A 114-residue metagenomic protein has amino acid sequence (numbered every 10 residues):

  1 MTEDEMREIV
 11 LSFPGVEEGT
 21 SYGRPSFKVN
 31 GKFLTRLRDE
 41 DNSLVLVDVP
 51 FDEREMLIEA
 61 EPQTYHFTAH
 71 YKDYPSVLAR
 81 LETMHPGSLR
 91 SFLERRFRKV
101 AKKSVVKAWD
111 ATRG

Functional and structural regions predicted by a protein language model:
M1-G114: Charge-dense, helix-prone N-terminal extensions
